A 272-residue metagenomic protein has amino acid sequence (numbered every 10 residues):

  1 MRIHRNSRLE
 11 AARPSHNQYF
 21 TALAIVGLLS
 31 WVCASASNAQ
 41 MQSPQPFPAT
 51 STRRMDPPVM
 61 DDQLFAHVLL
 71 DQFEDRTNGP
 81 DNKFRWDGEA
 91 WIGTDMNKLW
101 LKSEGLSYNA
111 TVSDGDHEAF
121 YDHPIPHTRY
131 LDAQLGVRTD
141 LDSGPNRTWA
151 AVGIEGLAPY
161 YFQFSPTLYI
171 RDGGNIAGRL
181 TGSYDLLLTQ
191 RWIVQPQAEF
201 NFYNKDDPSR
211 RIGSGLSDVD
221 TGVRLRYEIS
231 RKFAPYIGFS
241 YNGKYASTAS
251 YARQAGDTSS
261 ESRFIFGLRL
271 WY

Functional and structural regions predicted by a protein language model:
M1-T52: Cleavable N-terminal export/targeting peptides
R2, S37-T111, H123-P124: Outer-membrane beta-barrel initiation region
L64-A66, N82-W86, S113-H117, N146-A150 (+3 more regions): Residues that define the transmembrane beta-barrel architecture of outer-membrane proteins
Q72-E74, L101-G105, L135-T139, P166-I170 (+2 more regions): Transmembrane beta-barrel strands of outer-membrane/channel proteins
I92-T94, H123-I125, G156, L168-I170 (+3 more regions): Residue-level signature of outer-membrane beta-barrel architecture
M96-L101, H127-A133, Y160-P166, T189-V194 (+1 more regions): Repeated loop/turn-to-beta-strand initiation elements of outer-membrane beta-barrel proteins
R147-P208: Detector for outer-membrane/organellar transmembrane beta-barrel domains, recognizing the amphipathic beta-strand
V223-E228, S259-Y272: Outer-membrane beta-barrel "beta-signal"
